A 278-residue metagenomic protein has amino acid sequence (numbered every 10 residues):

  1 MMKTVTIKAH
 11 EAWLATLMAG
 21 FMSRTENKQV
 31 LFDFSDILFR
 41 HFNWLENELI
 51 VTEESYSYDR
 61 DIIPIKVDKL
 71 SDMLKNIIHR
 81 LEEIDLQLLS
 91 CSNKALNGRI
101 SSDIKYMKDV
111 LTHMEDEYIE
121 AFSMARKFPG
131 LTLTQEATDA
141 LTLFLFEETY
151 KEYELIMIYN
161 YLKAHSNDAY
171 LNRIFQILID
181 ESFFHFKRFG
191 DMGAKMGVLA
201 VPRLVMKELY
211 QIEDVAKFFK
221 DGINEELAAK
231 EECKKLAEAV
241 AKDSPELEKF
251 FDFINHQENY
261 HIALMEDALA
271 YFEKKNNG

Functional and structural regions predicted by a protein language model:
M1-G278: Non-heme di-metal
